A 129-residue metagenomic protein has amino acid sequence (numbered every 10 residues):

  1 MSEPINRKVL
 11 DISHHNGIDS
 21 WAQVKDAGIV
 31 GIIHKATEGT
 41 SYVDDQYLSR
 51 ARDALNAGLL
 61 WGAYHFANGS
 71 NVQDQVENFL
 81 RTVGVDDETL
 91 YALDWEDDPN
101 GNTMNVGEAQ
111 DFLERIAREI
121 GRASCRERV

Functional and structural regions predicted by a protein language model:
S2-R118: Substrate-binding cleft of extracellular glycoside hydrolase catalytic domains
E119-V129: Residue-level detector of conserved catalytic or cofactor/ligand-binding positions in enzyme active sites
